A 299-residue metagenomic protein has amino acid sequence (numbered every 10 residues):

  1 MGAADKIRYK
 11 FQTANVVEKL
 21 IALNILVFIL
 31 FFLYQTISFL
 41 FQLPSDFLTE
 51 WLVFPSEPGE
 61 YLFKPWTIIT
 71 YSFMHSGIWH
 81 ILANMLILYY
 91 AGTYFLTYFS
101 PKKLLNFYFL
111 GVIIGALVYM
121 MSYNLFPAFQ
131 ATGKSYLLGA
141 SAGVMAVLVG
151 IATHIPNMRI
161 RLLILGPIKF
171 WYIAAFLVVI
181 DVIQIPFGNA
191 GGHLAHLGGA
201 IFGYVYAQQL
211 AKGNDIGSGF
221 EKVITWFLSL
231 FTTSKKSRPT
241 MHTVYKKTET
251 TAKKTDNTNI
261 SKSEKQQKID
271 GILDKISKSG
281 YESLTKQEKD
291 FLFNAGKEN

Functional and structural regions predicted by a protein language model:
M1-V16, I25, D181-N299: C-terminal transmembrane module of polytopic alpha-helical membrane proteins
A4-R8, L88-T97, I155-R161: C-terminal ends of transmembrane helices
T13-L137, I185-A195: N-terminal TM1-TM2 helical hairpin plus the immediately adjacent luminal interfacial "cap"
L82, G139-L148, L194-I201: Membrane-embedded alpha-helical segments of multi-pass membrane proteins, especially the transmembrane helices
Y90, L177-V182: Hydrophobic, membrane-inserted alpha-helices
G92, G150-H154, G203-A211: Hydrophobic transmembrane alpha-helices
T97-Y98, H154-P167, A211-G217: Alpha-helical transmembrane bundle and helix-membrane interface signal in multi-pass integral membrane proteins
T132-H154, I168-F170: Membrane-interface micro-motifs in multi-pass membrane enzymes
